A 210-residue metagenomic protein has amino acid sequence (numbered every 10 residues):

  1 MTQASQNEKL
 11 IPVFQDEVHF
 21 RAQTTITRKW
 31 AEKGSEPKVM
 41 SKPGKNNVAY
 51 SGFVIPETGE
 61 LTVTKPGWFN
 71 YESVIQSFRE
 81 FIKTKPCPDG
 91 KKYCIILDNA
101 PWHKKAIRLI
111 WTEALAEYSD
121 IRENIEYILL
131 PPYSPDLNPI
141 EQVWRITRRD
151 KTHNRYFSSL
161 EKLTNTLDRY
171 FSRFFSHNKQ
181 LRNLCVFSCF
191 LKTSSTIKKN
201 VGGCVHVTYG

Functional and structural regions predicted by a protein language model:
M1-G210: Short functional hotspots at interaction and active-site rims
